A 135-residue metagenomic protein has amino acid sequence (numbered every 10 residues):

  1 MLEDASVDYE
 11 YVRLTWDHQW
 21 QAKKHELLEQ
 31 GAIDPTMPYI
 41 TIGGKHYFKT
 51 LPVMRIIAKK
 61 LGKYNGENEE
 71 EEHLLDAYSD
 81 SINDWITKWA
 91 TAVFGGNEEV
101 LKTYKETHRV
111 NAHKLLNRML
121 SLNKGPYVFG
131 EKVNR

Functional and structural regions predicted by a protein language model:
M1-H113, L122, V128: GST-like domain detector, emphasizing the conserved glutathione-binding G-site in the N-terminal thioredoxin-like
P126-R135: Short, intrinsically disordered, charge-balanced linker/junction segments flanking boundaries in proteins
